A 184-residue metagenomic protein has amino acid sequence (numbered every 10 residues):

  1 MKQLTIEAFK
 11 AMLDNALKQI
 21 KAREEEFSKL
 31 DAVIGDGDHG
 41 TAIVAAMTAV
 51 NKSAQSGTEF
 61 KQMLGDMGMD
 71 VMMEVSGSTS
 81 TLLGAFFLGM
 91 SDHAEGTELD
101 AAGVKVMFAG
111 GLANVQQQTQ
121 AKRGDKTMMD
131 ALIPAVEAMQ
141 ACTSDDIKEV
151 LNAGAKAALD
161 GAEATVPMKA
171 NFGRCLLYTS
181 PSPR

Functional and structural regions predicted by a protein language model:
M1-A54, M67: Generic N-terminal targeting/processing segments that precede catalytic cores or assembly contacts
K2, F27, K61-L64, A101 (+2 more regions): Non-transmembrane, aqueous-exposed alpha-helical and coiled segments at domain scale
S78-M90: Ordered, amphipathic secondary-structure segments that act as subunit-interaction surfaces in large macromolecular
A101-Q140: A structural-propensity feature for long, helix-poor, extended segments
N114, A135, I147-A164: Extended, low-charge hydrophobic alpha-helical regions
P167-L177: C-terminal binding/interaction regions
Y178-P183: Conserved small/polar residues in nucleotide/adenosyl-binding loops
